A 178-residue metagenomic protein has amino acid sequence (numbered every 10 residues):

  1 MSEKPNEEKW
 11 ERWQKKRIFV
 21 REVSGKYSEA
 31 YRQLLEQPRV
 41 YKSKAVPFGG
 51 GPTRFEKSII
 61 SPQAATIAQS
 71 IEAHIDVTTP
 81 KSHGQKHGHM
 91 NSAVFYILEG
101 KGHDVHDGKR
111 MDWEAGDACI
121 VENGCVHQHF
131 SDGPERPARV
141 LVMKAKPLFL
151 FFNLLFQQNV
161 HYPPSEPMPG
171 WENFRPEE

Functional and structural regions predicted by a protein language model:
M1-Q69, F156-E178: A short, N-terminal "cap"/entry segment at the start of jelly-roll beta-barrel domains of the cupin/DSBH fold
K57-S61, E72-G88: Conserved short histidine dyad/triad with adjacent acidic residue
I67, H83-H89, D112, F130-D132: Short histidine-centered beta-strand/loop micro-motifs that create catalytic or ligand/metal-coordination sites
I67, N123-F151: Ligand-binding loop in jelly-roll beta-barrel domains
H74-D76, G102-D104, G124, Q128-D132: A structural feature that tracks compact, well-ordered secondary-structure segments with a strong bias toward
T79-P80, M90-G102, G108: Glycine- and acidic-residue-biased ligand/ion/polar-headgroup-sensing regions
G108-G124: Short acidic-glycine-tyrosine-enriched beta hairpin
